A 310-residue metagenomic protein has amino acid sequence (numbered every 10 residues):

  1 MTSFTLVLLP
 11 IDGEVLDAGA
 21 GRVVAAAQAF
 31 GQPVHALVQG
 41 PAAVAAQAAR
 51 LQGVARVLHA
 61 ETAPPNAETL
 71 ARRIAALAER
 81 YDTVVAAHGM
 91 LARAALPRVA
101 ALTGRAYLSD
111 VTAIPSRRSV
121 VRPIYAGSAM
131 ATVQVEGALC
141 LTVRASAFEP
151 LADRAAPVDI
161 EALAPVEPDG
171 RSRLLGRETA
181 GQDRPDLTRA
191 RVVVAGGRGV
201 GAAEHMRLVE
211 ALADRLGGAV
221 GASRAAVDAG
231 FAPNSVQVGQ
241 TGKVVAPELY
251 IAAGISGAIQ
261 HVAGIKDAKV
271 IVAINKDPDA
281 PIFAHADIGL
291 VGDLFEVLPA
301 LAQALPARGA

Functional and structural regions predicted by a protein language model:
M1-A310: N-terminal glycine-rich FAD/FM-binding segment characteristic of electron-transfer flavoproteins
